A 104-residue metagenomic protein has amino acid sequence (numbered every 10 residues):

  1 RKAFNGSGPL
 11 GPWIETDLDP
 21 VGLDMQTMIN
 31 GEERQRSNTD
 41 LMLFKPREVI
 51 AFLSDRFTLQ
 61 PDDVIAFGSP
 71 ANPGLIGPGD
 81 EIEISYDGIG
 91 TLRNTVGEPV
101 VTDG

Functional and structural regions predicted by a protein language model:
R1-G104: Catalytic-pocket segment enriched in acidic/His residues
